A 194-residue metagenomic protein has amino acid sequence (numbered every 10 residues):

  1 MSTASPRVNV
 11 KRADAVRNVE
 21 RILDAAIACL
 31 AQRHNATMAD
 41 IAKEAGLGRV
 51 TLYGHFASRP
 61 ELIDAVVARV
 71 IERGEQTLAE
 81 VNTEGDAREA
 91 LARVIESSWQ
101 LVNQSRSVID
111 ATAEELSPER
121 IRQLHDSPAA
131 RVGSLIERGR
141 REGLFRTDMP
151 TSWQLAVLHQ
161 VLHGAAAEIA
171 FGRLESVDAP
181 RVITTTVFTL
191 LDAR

Functional and structural regions predicted by a protein language model:
M1-Q32, A36-E44, E61: Basic, helix-initiating cap at the start of DNA-binding domains
A15, V67, I71, I121-A129: Amphipathic, non-transmembrane alpha-helical scaffold segments
G46-F56: Short hydrophobic/aromatic patch on the recognition helix
F56, P60-V70: Alpha-helical DNA-contacting segments of helix-turn-helix folds
E61, W99-S134: Short secondary-structure transition hinges
A65, Q76-N103, S117, P180: Hydrophobic alpha-helical connector segments
I109-E114, R122, D126, R140-T186: Hydrophobic/aromatic-rich alpha-helical bundle segments in the mid-to-C-terminal region
